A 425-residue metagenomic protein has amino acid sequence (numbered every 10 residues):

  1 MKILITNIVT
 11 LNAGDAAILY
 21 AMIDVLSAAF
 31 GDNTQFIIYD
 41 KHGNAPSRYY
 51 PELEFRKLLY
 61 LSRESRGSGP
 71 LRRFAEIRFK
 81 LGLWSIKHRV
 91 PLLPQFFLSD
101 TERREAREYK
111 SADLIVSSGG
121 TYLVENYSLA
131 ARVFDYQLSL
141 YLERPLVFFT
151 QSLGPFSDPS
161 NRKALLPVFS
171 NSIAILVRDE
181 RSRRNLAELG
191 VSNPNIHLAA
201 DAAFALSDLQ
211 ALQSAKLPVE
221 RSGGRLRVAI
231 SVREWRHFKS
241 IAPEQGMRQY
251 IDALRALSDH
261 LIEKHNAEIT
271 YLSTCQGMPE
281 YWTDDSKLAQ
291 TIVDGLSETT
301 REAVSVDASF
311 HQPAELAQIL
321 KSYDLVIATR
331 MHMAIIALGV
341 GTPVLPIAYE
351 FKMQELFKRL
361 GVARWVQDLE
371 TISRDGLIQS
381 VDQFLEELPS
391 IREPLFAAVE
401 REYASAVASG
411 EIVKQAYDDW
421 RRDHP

Functional and structural regions predicted by a protein language model:
M1-P425: Active-site anion-handling motifs in enzyme catalytic cores
